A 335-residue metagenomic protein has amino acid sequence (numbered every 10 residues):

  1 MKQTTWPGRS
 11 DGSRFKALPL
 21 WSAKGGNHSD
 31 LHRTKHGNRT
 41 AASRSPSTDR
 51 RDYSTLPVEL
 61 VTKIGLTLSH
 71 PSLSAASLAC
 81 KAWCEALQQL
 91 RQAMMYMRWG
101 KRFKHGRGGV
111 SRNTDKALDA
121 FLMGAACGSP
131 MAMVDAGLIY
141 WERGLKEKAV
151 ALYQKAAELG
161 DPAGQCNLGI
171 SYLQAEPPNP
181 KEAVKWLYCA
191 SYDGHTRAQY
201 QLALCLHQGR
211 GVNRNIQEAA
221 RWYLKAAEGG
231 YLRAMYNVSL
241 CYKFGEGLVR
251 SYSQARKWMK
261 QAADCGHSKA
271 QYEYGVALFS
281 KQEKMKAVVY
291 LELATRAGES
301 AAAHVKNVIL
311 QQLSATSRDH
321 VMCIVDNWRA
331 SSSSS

Functional and structural regions predicted by a protein language model:
M1-T55: CRL adaptor-proximal regions
R44-A79: N-terminal Skp1-binding subsegment of the F-box domain
K101-H105, D135-E142, N167-Q174, Q201-Q208 (+3 more regions): Hydrophobic face of amphipathic alpha-helices that form TPR/SEL1-like repeat modules and related alpha-solenoid
G106-R107, C127-P130, L159-P162, Q174-A175 (+9 more regions): Short helix-capping/linker turns of helical repeat alpha-solenoids
A303-S335: Terminal, low-structured helical/coil segments at or just beyond the last alpha-helical repeat
